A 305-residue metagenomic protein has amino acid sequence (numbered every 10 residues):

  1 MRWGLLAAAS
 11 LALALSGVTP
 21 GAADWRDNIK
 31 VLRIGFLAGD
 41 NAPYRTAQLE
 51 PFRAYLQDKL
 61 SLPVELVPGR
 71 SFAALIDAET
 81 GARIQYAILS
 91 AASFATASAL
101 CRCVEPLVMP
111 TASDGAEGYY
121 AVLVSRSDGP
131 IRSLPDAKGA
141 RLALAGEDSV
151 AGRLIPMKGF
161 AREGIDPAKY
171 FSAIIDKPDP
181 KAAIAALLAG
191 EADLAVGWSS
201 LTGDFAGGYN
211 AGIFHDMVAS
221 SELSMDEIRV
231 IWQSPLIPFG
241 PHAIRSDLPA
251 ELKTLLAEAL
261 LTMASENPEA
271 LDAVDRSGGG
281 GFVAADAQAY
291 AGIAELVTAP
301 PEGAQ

Functional and structural regions predicted by a protein language model:
G4-S16: Bacterial N-terminal signal peptides
A23-S93: Extracytoplasmic small-molecule ligand-binding "clamshell" domains of the periplasmic binding protein/Venus flytrap
W25-P51, I244-Q305: An extracytoplasmic/periplasmic, membrane-proximal ligand-sensing/linker region
I34-Q57, A92, A116-P178, A182-I184: Bilobed "Venus flytrap"/periplasmic-binding protein-like clamshell domains and structurally analogous long
L37-A38, Y120-I131, W232-E251: A bilobed periplasmic-binding-protein/Venus flytrap-type ligand-binding module shared by bacterial periplasmic
P68-F72, A82-L100, M109-P110, V196-T202 (+1 more regions): Beta->alpha turn/N-cap motifs
E79-T80, A137, L187-L188: Hydrophobic residues within well-ordered alpha-helices
R141-A143, E147-P249: Pocket-lining segment of extracytoplasmic ligand-binding domains
